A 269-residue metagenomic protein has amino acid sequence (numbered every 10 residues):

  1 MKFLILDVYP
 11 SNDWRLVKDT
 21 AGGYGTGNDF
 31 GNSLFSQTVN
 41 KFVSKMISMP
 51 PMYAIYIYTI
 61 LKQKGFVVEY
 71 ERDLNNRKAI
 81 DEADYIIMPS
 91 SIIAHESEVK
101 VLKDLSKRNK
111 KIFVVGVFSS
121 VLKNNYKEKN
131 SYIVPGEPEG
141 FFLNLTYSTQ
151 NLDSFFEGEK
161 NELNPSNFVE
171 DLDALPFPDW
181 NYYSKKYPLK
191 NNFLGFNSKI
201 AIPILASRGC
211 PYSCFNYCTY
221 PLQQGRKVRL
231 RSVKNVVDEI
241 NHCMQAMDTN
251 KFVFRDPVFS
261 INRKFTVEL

Functional and structural regions predicted by a protein language model:
F3-D29: Short, solvent-exposed beta-strand-terminating loops
L6-V8, M88-P89, V115, R255: Short hydrophobic segments within beta-strands
P10-N12, S119, G209, V258-F259: Short, glycine/serine-rich, charged loops/turns that create anion-binding and catalytic segments at active sites
R15-L16, N151-P203: N-terminal [4Fe-4S]-dependent radical SAM core
T26-I55: Aromatic- and Gly/Pro-rich amphipathic surface segment
Y53-D171: Glycine-rich beta-alpha loop elements in corrinoid/cobalamin-binding modules across cobalamin-dependent enzymes
F177-L269: Radical SAM [4Fe-4S] cluster-binding motif and immediate context
